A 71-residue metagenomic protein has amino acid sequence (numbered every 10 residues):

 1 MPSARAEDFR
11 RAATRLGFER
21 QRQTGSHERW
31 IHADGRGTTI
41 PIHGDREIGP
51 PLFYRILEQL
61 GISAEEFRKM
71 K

Functional and structural regions predicted by a protein language model:
M1-K71: Basic nucleic-acid-binding interfaces
